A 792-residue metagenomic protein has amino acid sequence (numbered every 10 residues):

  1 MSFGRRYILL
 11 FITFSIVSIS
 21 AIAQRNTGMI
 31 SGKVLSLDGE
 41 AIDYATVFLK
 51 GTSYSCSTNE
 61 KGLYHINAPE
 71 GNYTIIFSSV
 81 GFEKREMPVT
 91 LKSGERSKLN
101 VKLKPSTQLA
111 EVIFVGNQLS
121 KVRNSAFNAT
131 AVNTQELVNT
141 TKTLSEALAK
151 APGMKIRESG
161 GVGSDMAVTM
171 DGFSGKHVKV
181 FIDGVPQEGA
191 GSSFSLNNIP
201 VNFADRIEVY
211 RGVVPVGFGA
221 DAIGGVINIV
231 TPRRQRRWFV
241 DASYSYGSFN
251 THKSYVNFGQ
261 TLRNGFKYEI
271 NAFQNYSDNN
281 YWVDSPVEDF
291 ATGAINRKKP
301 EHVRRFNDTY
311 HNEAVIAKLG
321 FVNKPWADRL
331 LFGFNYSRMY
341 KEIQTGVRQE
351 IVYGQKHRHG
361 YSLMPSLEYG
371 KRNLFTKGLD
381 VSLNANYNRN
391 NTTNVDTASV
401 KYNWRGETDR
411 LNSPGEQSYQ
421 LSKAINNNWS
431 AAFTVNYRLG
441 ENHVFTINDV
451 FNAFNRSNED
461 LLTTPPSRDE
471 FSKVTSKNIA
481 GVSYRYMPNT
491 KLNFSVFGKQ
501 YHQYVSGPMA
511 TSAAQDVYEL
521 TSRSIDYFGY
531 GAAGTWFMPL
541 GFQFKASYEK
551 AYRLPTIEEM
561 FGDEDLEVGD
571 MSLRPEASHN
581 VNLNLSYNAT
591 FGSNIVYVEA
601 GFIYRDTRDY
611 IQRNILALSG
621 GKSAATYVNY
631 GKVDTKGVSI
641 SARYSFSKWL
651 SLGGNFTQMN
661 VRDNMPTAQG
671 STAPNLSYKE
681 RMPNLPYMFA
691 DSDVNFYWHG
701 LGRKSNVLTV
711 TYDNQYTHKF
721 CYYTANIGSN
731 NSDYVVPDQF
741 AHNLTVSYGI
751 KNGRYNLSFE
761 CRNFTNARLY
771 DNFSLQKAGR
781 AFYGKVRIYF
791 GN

Functional and structural regions predicted by a protein language model:
L35-L37, T46-K50, S78-F82, K92 (+2 more regions): Short, acidic, small-residue-rich periplasmic hinge/interaction motif at the N-terminus of Gram-negative outer-membrane
H65-N67, V185-G212: Short acidic/polar hinge/loop motifs at secondary-structure boundaries that mediate gating or recognition
S97-K102, L144-A147, S164-T169, F181 (+6 more regions): N-terminal periplasmic accessory domains that precede and gate Gram-negative outer-membrane beta-barrel machines
S145-P186: Extracytoplasmic beta-strand/coil segments of soluble accessory domains associated with Gram-negative outer-membrane
R236, S245, L262-R348: Periplasmic-side early beta-strands and strand-to-turn transitions of outer-membrane beta-barrels
I316-M339, R358-Q515, E519-G531, T535-P539 (+4 more regions): Face-selective signature of the C-terminal outer-membrane beta-barrel domain
F537, F544-E549, R553, E576-K636: Membrane-embedded beta-barrel scaffold of Gram-negative outer-membrane proteins
Y597-D606, V628-C721: Gram-negative outer-membrane beta-barrel transporters
